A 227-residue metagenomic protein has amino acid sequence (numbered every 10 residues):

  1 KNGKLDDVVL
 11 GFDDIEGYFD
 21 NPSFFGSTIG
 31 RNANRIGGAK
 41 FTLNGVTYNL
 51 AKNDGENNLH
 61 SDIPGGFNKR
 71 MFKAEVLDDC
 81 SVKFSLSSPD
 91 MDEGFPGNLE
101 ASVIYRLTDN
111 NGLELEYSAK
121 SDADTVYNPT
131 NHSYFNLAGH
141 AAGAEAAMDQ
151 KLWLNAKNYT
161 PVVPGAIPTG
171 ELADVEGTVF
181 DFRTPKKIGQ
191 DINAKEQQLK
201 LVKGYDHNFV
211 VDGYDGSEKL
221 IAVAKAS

Functional and structural regions predicted by a protein language model:
K1-S227: An exposed, glycine/acidic-rich loop-and-rim segment of catalytic or binding clefts
